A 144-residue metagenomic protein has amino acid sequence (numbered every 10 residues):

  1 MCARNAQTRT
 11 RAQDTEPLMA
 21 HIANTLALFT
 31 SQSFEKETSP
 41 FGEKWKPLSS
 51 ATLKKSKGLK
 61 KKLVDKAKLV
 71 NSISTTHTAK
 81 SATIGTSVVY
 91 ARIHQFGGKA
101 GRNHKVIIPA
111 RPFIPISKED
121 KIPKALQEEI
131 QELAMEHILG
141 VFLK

Functional and structural regions predicted by a protein language model:
M1-K144: Short, Lys/Arg-rich flexible segments
